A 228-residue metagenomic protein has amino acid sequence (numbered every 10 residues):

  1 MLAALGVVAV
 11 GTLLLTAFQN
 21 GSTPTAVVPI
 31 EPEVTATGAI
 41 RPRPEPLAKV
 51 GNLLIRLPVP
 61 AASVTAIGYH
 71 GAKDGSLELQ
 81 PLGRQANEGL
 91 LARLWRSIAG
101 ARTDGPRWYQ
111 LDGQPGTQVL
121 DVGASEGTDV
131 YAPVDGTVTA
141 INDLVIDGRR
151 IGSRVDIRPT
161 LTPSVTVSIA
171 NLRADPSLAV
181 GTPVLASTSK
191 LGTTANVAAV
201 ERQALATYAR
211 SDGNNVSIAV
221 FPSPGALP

Functional and structural regions predicted by a protein language model:
M1-D129, P133, L227: Polar/charged, compositionally biased leader and regulatory segments
Q114-Q118, E126-T128, V134, I151-S153 (+2 more regions): Envelope-exposed proteins and targeting segments
V119, Y131, T139-A140, L185-A186 (+1 more regions): Hydrophobic beta-strand signal
G123-S125, N171-A174: Second-shell loop/turn segments in exported
G127-T128, I141, A179-V180: Short loop/turn microsegments at loop-to-beta-strand junctions
D129, L144-I146, P163-S164, V197-A199 (+1 more regions): Solvent-exposed loop/turn segments at secondary-structure junctions within structured extracellular/periplasmic domains
A132-R173: Zn2+-dependent peptidoglycan hydrolase active-site motif and core
R150-R158, A174-P228: Conserved, short, structured surface segments that act as functional micro-motifs
